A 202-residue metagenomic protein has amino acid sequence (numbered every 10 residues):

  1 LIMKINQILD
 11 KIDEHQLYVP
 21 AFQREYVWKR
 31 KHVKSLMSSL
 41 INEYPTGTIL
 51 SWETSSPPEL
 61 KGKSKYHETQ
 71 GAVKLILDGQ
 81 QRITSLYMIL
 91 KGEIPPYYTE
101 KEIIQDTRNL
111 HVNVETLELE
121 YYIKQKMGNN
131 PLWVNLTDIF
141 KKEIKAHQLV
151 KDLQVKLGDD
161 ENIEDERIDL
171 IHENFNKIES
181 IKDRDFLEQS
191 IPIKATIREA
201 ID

Functional and structural regions predicted by a protein language model:
K4-R30, K34-D202: Basic- and aromatic-enriched surface patches that contact anionic nucleotides/nucleic acids
